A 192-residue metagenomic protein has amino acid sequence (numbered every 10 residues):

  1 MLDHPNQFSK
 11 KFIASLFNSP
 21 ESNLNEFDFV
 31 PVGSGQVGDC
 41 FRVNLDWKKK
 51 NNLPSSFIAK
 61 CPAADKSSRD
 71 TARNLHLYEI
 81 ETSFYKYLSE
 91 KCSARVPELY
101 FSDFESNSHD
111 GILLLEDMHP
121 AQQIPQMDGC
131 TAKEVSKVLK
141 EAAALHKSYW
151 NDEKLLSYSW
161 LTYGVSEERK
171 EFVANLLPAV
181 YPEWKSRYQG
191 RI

Functional and structural regions predicted by a protein language model:
M1-D110: Conserved NTP-binding catalytic cores of kinases and kinase-like/nucleotidyltransferase enzymes across multiple kinase
G38, S56, I112, S136-A143: Non-catalytic, well-ordered alpha-helical scaffold segments
D39-D46, G111-D117, E168-A179: Short, charged low-complexity intrinsically disordered segments located at boundaries of structured domains
F41-N44, N74-H76, F101, E116 (+4 more regions): General N-terminal targeting signals
Y85-K91, R95, S102, D117-A121 (+1 more regions): Mid-sequence acidic-hydrophobic segments that form the walls of catalytic/ligand-binding cavities or oligomerization
F101-K137: Conserved structural core of kinase catalytic domains
Q122-I192: ATP-dependent phospho-/nucleotidyl transfer catalytic cores
